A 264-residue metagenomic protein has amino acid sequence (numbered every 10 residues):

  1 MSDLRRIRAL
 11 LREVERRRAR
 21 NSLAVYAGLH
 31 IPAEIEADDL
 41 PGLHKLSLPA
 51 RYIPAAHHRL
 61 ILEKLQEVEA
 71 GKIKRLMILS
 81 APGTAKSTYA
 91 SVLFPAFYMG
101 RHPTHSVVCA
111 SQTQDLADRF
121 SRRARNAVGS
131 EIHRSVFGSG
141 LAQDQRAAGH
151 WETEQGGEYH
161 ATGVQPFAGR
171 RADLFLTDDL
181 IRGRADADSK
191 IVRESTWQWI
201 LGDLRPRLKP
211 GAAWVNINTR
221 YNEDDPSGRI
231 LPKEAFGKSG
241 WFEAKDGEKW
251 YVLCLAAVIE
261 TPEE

Functional and structural regions predicted by a protein language model:
M1-T84, T88-E264: Short, flexible loop motifs at catalytic/binding sites
